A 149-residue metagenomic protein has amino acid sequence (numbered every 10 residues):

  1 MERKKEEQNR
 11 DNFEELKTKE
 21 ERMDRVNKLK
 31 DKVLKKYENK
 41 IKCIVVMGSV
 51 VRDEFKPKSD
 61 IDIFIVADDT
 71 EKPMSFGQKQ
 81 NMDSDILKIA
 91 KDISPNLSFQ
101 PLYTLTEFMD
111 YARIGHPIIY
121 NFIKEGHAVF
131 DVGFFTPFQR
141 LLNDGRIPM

Functional and structural regions predicted by a protein language model:
E2-K40, V51-P57, D68-M149: Catalytic core of pol beta-like nucleotidyltransferases
S59-I61: Short coil-to-beta-strand
I63-A67: Short beta-strand->loop micro-motif that forms the acidic, two-metal-ion catalytic signature in nucleotide-processing
